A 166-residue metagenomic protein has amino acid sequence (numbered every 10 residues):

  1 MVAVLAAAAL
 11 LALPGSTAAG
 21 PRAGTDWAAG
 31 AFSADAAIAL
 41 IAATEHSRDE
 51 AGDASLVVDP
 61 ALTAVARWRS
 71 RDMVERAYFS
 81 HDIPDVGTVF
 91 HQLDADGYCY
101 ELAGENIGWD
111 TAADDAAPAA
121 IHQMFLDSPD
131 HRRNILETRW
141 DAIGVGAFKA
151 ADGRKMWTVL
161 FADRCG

Functional and structural regions predicted by a protein language model:
V2-L13: Bacterial N-terminal signal peptides
L5, E50-G52, L56, E101 (+1 more regions): A generic, residue-level signal for flexible/boundary positions that often mark functional hotspots
A12, E75, L126-D127: Residues at helix-coil transition
L13-R22: Sec-dependent signal peptide cleavage junction
S16, D53, R71, A112 (+2 more regions): Residue-level marker of positions within ordered structural domains that often coincide with functionally constrained
R22-A28, D59-L62, C99, A112-A120: Short low-complexity stretches enriched in small and charged residues
G24, A28-L93, T138, I143: Short, well-ordered surface patches within globular domains
T88-C165: A well-ordered secondary-structure block
